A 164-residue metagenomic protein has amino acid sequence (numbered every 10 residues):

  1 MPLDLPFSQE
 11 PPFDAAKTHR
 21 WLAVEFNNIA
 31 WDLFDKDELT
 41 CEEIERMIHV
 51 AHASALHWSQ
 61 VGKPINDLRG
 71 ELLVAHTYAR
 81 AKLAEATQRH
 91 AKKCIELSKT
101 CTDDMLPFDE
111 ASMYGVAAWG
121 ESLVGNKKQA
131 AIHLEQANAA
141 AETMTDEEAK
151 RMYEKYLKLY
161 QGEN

Functional and structural regions predicted by a protein language model:
P2-F7, C41-A53, A84-K93: Helix-turn-helix repeat elements of alpha-solenoid scaffolds
P11-P12, W31, A51-S59, K92-T102 (+1 more regions): Amphipathic alpha-helical segments of tetratricopeptide repeats
D14, W21-L22, F26, E43-R46 (+4 more regions): Structural signature of alpha-solenoid helical repeat junctions
H19, F26-A30, V50-A51, E71 (+2 more regions): TPR repeat positional signature
A30, D37, L68, A75-T77 (+3 more regions): Conserved small-residue packing positions in alpha-helical repeats and bundles
L106-A117, D146-N164: TPR/TPR-like alpha-solenoid helical repeat scaffolds
